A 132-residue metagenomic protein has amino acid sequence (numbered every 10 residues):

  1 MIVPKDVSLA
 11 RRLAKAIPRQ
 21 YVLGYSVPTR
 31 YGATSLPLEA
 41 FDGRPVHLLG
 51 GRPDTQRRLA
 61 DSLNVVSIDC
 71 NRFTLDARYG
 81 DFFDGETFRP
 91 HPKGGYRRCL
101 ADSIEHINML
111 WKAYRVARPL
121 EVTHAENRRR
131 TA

Functional and structural regions predicted by a protein language model:
M1-L63, R78, D84: Short loop-to-alpha-helix "cap/lid" segments that border enzyme active sites across diverse enzyme classes
E39-L48, D54-A132: Alpha/beta catalytic cores of nucleotide-metabolism and tRNA/nucleoside-modifying enzymes
